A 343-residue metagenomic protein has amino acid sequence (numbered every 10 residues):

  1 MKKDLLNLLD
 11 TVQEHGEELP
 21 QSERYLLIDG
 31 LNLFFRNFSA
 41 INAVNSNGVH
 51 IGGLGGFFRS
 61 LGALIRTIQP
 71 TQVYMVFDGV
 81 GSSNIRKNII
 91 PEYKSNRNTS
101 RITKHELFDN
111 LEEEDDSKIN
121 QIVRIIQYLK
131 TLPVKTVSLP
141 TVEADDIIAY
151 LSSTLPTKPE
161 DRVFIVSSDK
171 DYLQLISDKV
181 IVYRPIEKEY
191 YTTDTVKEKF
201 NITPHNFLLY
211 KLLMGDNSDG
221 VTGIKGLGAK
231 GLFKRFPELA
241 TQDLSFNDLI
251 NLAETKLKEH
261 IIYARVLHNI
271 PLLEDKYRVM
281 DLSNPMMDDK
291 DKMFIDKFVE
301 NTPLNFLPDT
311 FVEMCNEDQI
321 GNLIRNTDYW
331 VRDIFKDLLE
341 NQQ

Functional and structural regions predicted by a protein language model:
K2-L8, E17-R162, V166, Q174-Y190 (+2 more regions): Noncatalytic, basic helical substrate-engagement surface that gates or grips nucleic-acid strands
Q13-P20, I270: Short boundary motifs at domain starts and secondary-structure transition points
Q127, T195, E313: Surface-exposed charge patches
Y190-S218: A short, charged helix-loop
N206, M214-D289, P308-Q342: Accessory alpha-helical DNA-binding modules that contact the DNA backbone or grooves
V299-F311: Short, mixed-charge aromatic SLiMs
